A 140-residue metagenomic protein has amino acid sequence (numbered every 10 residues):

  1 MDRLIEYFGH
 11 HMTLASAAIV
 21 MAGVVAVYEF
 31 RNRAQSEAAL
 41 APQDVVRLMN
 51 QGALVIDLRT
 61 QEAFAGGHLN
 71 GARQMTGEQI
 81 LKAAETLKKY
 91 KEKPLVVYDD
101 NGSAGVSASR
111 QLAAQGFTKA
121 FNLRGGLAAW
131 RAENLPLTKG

Functional and structural regions predicted by a protein language model:
M1-A39, L48-Q51, Q61, A65-P94 (+1 more regions): Rhodanese-like catalytic fold shared by cysteine-dependent sulfurtransferases and DSP/PTP-type phosphatases
V55-D57: Structural scaffold elements adjacent to functional motifs in cytosolic proteins
